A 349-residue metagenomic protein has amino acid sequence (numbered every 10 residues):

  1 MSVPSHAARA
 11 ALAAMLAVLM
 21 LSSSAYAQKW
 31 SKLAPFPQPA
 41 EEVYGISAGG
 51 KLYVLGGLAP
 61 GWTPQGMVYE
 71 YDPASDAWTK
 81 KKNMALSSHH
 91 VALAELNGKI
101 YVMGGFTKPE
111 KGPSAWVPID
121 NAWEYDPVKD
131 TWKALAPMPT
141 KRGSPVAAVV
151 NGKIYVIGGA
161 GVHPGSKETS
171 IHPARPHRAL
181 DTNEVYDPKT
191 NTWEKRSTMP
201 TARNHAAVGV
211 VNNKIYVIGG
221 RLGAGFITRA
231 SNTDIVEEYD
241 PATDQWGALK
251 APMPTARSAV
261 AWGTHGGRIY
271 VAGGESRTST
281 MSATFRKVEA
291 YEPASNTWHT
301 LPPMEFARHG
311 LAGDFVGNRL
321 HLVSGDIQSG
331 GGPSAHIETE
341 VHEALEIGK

Functional and structural regions predicted by a protein language model:
M1-A13: Bacterial N-terminal signal peptides that target proteins for export
A11-S22: Bacterial N-terminal signal peptides
Y26-K349: Kelch-like beta-propeller repeat domains
